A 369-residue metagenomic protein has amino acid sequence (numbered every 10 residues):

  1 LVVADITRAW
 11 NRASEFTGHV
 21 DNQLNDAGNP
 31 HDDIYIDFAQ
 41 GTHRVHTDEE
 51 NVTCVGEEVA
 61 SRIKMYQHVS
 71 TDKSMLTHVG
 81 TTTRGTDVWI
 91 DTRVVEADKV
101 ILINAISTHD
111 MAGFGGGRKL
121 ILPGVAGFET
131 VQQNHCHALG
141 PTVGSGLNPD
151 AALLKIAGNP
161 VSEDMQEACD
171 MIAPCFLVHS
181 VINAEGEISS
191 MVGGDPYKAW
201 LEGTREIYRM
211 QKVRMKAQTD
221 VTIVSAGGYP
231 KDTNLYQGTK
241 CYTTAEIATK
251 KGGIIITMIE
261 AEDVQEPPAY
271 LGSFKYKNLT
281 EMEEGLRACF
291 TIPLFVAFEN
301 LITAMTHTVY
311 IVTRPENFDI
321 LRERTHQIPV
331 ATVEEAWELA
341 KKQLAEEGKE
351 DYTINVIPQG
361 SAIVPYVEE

Functional and structural regions predicted by a protein language model:
L1-W10, Y35-G41, I223-S225: Short glycine-rich or small-residue beta-strand-to-loop segments that form or flank ligand, phosphate, metal/Fe-S
V2, I101-I103, D220-S225, I256 (+1 more regions): Structural motif
A9-N29, T239-A248: Histidine-anchored nucleotide/phosphate-binding helix
N25, G238-E369: C-terminal non-catalytic interaction/assembly regions of soluble proteins
V45-G115: An acidic, phosphate/nucleotide-engaging active-site surface
E96-I182: Internal metal/ion-chelating core segments
G146-Y229: Membrane-embedded hairpin module used as a gating/binding unit in multi-pass transport and secretion proteins
Y197, L201-D263, C289-I292: Active-site segments that bind and position negatively charged phosphate/pyrophosphate groups
